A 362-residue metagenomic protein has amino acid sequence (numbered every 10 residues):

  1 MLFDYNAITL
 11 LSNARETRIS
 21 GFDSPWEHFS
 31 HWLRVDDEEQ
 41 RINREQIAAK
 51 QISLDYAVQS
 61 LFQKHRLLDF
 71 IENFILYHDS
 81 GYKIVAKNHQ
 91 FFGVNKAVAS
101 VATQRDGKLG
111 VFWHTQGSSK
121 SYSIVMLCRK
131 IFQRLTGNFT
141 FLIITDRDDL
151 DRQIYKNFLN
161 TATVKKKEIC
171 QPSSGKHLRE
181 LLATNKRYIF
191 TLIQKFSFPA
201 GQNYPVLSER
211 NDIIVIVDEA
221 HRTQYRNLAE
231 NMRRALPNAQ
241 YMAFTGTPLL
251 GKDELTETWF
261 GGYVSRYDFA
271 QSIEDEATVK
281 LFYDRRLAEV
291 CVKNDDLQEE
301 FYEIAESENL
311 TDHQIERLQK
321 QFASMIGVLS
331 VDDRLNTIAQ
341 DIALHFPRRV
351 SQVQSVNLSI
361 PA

Functional and structural regions predicted by a protein language model:
M1, S123-L127, Q153-F158, D212-V215 (+7 more regions): Alpha-helical scaffold elements adjacent to nucleotide-binding pockets in ATP/GTP-utilizing enzyme cores
M1-T140, D149-K165, T184-Y188, Q194 (+2 more regions): ATP-dependent helicase/translocase motor core
T9-N13, Q90, G117, R147 (+6 more regions): Conserved structural-core and active-site-/substrate-pathway-adjacent residues in large, well-folded domains of enzymes
R15-R18, D148-L150, Q194-S197, H221-R222 (+3 more regions): Conserved nucleotide-binding/hydrolysis micro-motifs of P-loop NTPases
K50, E254-L358: Interdomain helical connector at the RecA1-RecA2 junction of SF1/SF2 helicase-like NTPases
Q116, H221-R222, A235-K252, E276: Conserved helicase ATPase motor motifs in RecA-like P-loop NTPase domains
T145-D148, I169-R179, I193-F198: Conserved helicase motor
K186-N231: Conserved RecA-like ASCE ATPase "motif II neighborhood" in helicase/translocase motors
